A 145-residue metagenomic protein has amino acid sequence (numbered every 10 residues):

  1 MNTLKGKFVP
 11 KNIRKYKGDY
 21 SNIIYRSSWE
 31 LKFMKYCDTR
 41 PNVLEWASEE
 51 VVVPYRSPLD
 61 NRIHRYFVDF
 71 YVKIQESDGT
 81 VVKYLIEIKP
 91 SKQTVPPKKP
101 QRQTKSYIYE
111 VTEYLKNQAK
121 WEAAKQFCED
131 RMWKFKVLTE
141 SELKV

Functional and structural regions predicted by a protein language model:
M1-V145: Electrostatic, structured charged patches in enzyme active sites and in nucleic-acid/phosphate-binding
